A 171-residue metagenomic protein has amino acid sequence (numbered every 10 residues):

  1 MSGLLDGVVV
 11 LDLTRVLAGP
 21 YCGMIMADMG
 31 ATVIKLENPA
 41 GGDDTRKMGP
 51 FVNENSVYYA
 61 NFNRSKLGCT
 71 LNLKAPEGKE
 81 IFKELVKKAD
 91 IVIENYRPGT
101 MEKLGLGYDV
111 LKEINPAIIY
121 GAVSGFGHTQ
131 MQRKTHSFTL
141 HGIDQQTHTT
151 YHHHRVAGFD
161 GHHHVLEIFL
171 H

Functional and structural regions predicted by a protein language model:
M1-S137: N-terminal helix-loop segment corresponding to the beta1-alpha1 unit of nucleotide/adenylate-binding folds
G7-V9, D109, G142, R155 (+1 more regions): Detector for intrinsically disordered, low-structure N-terminal pre-sequences
C22, H141, H152-H153: Enrichment for repetitive, rod-forming helical segments
M24, L71, V165-H171: N-terminal amphipathic/hydrophobic targeting modules at extreme N-termini, encompassing cleavable Sec/SRP-type signal
E113, T135-F138, Y151, D160-H163: Compositionally biased, low-complexity intrinsically disordered regions
H128, L140, G161, I168-H171: Generic detector of N-terminal low-structure segments
Q132, H136, L140, D144-T147 (+1 more regions): Low-complexity intrinsically disordered segments
Q145-R155, G161-I168: Alpha-helix boundary/capping motif
